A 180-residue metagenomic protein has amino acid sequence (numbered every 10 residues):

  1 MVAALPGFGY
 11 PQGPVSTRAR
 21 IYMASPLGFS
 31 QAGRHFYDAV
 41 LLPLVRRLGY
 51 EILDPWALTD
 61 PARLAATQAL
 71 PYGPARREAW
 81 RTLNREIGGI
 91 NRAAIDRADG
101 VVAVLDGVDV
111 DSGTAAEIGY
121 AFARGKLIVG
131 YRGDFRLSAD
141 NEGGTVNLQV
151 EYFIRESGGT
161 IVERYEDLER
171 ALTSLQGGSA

Functional and structural regions predicted by a protein language model:
V2-A180: Conserved catalytic or regulatory cores that recognize and/or transform ribose-phosphate-containing ligands
